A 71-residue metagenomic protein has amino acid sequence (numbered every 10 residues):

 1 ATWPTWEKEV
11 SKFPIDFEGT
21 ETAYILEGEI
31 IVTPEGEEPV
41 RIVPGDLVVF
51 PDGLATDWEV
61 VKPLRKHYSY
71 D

Functional and structural regions predicted by a protein language model:
A1-E18, P51-G53: Conserved short histidine dyad/triad with adjacent acidic residue
F13-E18, P34, V40-R41, E59: Short histidine-centered beta-strand/loop micro-motifs that create catalytic or ligand/metal-coordination sites
I15, V32, K66-S69: Short hydrophobic/aromatic-rich beta-strand segments that constitute the beta-sheet cores of beta-sandwich/beta-barrel
F17-V32: Short, conserved beta-strand element in jelly-roll/cupin
T22, E38-V40, L64-R65: Short, surface-exposed beta-strand-loop junctions and turns on beta-sheet-rich folds
G36-G53: Short acidic-glycine-tyrosine-enriched beta hairpin
D52-D71: Ligand-binding loop in jelly-roll beta-barrel domains
